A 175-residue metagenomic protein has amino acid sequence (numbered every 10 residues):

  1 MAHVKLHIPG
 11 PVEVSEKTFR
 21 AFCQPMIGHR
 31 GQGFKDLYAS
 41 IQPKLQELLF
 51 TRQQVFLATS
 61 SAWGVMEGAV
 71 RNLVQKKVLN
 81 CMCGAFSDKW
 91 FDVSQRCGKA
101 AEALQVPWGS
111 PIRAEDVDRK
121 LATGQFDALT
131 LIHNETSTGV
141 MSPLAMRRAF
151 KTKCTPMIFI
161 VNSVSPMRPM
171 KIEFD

Functional and structural regions predicted by a protein language model:
A2, I8, V12, S40 (+3 more regions): Conserved PLP-enzyme active-site core in the AAT-like
A2-R52: Glycine-rich phosphate-binding segment of PLP-dependent enzymes
